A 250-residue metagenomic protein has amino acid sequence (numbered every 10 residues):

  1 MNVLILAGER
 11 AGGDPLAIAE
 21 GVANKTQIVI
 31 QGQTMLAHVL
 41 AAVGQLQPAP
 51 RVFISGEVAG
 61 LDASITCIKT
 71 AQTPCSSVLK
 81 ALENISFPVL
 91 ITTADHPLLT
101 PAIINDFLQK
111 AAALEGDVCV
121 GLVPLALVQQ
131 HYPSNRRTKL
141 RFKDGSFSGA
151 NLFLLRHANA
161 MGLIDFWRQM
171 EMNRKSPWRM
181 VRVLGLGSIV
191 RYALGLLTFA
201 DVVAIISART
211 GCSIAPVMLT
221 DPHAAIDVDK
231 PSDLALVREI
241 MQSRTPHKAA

Functional and structural regions predicted by a protein language model:
M1-G21: N-terminal nucleotide-binding beta1-loop-alpha1 segment
N2, Q33-P88, G195-F199: Conserved N-terminal catalytic core of the sugar/cofactor nucleotidyltransferase
A7, I54-G56, T93, L122: Short beta-strand/turn micro-motifs composed of small residues that flank or help shape donor/cofactor-binding pockets
E20-V39: Short catalytic helix/loop segments, enriched in acidic residues and glycine and frequently bearing histidine
F87-P97: Short beta-strand-to-loop acidic/aromatic patch adjacent to the donor-nucleotide binding site
P101-A208, L219-H223, A250: Conserved core of the sugar-phosphate nucleotidyltransferase
K230: Short, conserved phosphate/pyrophosphate- and ester-handling motifs at nucleotide-, phospho-/glycolipid
